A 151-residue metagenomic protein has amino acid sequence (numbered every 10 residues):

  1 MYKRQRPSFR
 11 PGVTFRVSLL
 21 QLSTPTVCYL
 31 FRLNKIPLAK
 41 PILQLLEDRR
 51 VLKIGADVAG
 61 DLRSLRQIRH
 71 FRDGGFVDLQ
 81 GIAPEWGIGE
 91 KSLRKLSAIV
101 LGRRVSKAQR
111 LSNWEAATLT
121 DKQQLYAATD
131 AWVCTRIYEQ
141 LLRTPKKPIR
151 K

Functional and structural regions predicted by a protein language model:
M1-Q5: Conserved small/polar residues in nucleotide/adenosyl-binding loops
P7-K107, L111-Q140: Conserved DEDDh/DEDDy metal-dependent 3′-5′ exonuclease domain
K146-K151: C-terminal helix/juxtamembrane-tail motif
